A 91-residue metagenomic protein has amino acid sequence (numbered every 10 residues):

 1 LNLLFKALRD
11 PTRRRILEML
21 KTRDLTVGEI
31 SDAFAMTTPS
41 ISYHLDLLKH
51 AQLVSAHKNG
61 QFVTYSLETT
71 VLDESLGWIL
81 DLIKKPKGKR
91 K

Functional and structural regions predicted by a protein language model:
L3-P39, N59-V71: N-terminal helix-turn-helix DNA-binding core of bacterial DNA-binding proteins
E18, L45-D46: Core alpha-helical elements of the protein kinase catalytic domain, predominantly the helix directly N-terminal
D32, Y43, K49-H50: Alpha-helical residues within the helix-turn-helix
S40-H44, I83-K84: Short alpha-helical linear motifs
T69-K91: Amphipathic alpha-helical dimerization/coiled-coil segments that flank or bridge DNA-binding/regulatory modules
